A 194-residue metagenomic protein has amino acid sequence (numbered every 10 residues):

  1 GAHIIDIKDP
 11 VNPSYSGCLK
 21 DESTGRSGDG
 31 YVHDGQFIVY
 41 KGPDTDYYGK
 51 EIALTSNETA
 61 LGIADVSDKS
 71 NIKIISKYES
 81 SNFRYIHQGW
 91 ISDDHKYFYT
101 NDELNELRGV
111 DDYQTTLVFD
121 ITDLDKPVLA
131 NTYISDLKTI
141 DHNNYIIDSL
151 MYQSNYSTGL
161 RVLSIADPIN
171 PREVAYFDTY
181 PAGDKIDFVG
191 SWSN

Functional and structural regions predicted by a protein language model:
G1-N194: Feature marking well-ordered beta-strand scaffolds used for ligand recognition
